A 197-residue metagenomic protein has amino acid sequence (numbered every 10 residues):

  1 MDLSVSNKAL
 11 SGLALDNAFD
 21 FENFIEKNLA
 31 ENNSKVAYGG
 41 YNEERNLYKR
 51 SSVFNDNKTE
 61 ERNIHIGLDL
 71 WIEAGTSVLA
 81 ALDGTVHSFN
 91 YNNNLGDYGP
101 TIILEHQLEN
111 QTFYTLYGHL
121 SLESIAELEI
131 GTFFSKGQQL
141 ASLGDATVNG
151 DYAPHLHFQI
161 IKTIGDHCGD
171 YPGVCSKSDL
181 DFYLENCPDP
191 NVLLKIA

Functional and structural regions predicted by a protein language model:
M1-D69, L180-A197: Polar/charged, compositionally biased leader and regulatory segments
S4, A126, T132-Q139, D145-V148 (+1 more regions): Acidic, glycine-rich catalytic/binding loops that coordinate metals and/or anionic ligands
T59-N94: Short, glycine/small-residue-enriched coil/turn segments at secondary-structure junctions
H65, H106, H119, H155-H157: Histidine-centered active-site/metal-ligand motif
L70, G84, L104, G137 (+1 more regions): Terminal peptide-recognition signature
E73, L79, E129-S135: Residue-level recognition of short, solvent-exposed, well-ordered loop/turn junctions that link secondary-structure
L79, S88, S135, A141-S142: Hydrophobic beta-strand signal
A80-S124: Zn2+-dependent peptidoglycan hydrolase active-site motif and core
